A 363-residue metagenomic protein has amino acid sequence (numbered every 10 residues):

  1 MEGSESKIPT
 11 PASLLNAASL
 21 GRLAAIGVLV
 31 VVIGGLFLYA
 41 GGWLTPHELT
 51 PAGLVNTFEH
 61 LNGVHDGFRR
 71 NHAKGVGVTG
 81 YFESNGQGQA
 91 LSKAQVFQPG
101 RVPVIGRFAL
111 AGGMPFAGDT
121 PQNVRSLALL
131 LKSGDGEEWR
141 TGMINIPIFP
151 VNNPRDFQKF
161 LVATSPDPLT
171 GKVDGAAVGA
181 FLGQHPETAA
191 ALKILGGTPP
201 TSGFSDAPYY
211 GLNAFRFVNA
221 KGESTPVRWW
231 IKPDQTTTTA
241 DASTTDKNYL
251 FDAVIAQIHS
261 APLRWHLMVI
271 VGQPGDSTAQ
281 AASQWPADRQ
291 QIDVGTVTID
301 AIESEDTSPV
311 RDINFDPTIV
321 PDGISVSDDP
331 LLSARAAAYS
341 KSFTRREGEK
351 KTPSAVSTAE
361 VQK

Functional and structural regions predicted by a protein language model:
E2-K363: Active-site-adjacent core segments of small-molecule enzymes
